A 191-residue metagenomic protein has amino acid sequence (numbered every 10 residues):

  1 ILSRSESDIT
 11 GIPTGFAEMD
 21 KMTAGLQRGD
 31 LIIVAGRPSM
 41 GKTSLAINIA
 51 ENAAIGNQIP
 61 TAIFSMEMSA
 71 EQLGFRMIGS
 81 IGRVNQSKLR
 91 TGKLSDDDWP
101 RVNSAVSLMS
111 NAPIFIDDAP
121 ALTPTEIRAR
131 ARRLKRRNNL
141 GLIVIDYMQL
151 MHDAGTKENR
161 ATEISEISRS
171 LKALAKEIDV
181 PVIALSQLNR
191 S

Functional and structural regions predicted by a protein language model:
I1-D30: Pre-Walker A segment
K21, S44, N48, N52-N139 (+1 more regions): Cytosolic-facing regulatory segments adjacent to core modules
I32-I33, A62: Short hydrophobic/aromatic beta-strand immediately N-terminal to the Walker A/P-loop
P38: The conserved Walker
G41: Conserved glycine(s) of the Walker
N52-I55, E163-I183: Substrate-engagement module of ASCE P-loop NTPases
L150, R190: Residues immediately C-terminal
